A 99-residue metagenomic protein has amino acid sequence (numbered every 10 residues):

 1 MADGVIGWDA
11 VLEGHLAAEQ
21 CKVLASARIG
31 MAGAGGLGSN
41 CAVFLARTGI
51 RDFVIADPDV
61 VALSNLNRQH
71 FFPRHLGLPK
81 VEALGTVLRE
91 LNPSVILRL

Functional and structural regions predicted by a protein language model:
M1-G30: N-terminal charged helix/coil linker that caps or initiates catalytic domains
V11, H15-E19, N40, I55-P58 (+1 more regions): Membrane-targeting and insertion segments and their boundary/processing signals
G14, A18, G35, S39 (+2 more regions): Electropositive phosphate-/nucleotide-binding environments in soluble metabolic enzymes
A25-A46, D52-D57: Glycine-rich adenosine-cofactor-binding loop
I50-P93: Glycine-rich phosphate-binding loop and adjoining beta1-alpha1-beta2 segment of Rossmann-like nucleotide-binding folds
V95-L99: Conserved SAM-binding strand-loop segment of SAM-dependent methyltransferases
